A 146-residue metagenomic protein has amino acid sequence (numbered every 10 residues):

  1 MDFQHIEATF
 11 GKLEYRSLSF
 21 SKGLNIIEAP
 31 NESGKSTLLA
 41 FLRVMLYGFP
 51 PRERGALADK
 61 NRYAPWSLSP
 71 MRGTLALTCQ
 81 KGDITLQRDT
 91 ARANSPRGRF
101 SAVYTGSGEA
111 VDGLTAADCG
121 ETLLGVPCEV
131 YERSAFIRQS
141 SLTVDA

Functional and structural regions predicted by a protein language model:
M1-G113, A117, E121-T122, Y131: Extreme N-terminal "head/tail" segments of very large remodeling/mechanoenzyme assemblies
I26, I137-A146: Extended, Lys/Glu-rich alpha-helical coiled-coil stalks
C128: Extracellular/periplasmic catalytic domains that process cell-envelope and extracellular macromolecules
Y131-I137: Conserved beta-strand -> loop -> alpha-helix junction used to position metal-binding or nucleic-acid-contacting
